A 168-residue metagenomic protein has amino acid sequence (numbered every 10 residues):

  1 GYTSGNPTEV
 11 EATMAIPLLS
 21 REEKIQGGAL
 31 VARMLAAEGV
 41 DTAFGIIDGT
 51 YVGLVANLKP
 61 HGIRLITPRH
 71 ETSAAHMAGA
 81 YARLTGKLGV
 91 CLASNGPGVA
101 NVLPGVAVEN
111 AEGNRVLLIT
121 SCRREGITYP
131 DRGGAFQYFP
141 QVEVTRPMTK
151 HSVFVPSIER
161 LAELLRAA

Functional and structural regions predicted by a protein language model:
G1-Y2, V10: Short, positively charged and aromatic/hydrophobic N-terminal segments
E9-A168: N-terminal alpha/beta PP-like core and its mobile active-site loop of ThDP/TPP-dependent enzymes
